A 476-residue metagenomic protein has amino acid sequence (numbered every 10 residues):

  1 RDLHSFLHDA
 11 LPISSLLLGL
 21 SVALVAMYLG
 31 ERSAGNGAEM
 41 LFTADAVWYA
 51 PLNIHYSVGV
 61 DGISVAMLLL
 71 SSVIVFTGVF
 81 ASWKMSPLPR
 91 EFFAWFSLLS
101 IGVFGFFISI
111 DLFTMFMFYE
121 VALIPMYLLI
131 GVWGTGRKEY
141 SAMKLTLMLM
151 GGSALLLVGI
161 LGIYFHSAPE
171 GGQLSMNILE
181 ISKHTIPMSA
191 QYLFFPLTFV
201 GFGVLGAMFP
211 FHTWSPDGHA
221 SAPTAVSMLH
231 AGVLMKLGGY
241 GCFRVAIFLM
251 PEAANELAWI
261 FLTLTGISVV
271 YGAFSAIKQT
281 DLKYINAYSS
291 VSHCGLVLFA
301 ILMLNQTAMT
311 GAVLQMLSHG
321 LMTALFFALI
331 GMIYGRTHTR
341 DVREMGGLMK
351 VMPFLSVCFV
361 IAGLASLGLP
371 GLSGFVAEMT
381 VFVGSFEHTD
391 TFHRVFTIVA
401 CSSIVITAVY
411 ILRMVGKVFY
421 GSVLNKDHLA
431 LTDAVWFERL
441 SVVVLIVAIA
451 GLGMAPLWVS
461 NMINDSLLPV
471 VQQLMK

Functional and structural regions predicted by a protein language model:
R1, V75-S86, L128-R137, G206-A220 (+2 more regions): C-terminal ends of transmembrane helices
H4-L11: Short, small-residue-biased leader/transition segments that mark boundaries at the very start of proteins
L29-H55, S153-H212, D217, C242-I260 (+5 more regions): Juxtamembrane/interfacial segments at transmembrane-helix boundaries in multi-pass membrane proteins
E31-R32, E91-L98, G102-A190, S275-Y288 (+1 more regions): Alpha-helical multi-pass transmembrane bundles of energy-transducing inner-membrane proteins
N36-G102: Hydrophobic alpha-helical transmembrane segments in multi-pass integral membrane proteins
G59, F104-L112, F243-L257, V297-L314 (+1 more regions): Helix-coil boundary and interhelical linker segments in multi-pass alpha-helical membrane proteins
V60-S71, L112-P125, Q191-V204, E252-G266 (+1 more regions): Structural signature of hydrophobic alpha-helical transmembrane segments
F209, T323-F327, R394-A430: Predominantly late transmembrane helices and immediately cytosolic-facing juxtamembrane segments
